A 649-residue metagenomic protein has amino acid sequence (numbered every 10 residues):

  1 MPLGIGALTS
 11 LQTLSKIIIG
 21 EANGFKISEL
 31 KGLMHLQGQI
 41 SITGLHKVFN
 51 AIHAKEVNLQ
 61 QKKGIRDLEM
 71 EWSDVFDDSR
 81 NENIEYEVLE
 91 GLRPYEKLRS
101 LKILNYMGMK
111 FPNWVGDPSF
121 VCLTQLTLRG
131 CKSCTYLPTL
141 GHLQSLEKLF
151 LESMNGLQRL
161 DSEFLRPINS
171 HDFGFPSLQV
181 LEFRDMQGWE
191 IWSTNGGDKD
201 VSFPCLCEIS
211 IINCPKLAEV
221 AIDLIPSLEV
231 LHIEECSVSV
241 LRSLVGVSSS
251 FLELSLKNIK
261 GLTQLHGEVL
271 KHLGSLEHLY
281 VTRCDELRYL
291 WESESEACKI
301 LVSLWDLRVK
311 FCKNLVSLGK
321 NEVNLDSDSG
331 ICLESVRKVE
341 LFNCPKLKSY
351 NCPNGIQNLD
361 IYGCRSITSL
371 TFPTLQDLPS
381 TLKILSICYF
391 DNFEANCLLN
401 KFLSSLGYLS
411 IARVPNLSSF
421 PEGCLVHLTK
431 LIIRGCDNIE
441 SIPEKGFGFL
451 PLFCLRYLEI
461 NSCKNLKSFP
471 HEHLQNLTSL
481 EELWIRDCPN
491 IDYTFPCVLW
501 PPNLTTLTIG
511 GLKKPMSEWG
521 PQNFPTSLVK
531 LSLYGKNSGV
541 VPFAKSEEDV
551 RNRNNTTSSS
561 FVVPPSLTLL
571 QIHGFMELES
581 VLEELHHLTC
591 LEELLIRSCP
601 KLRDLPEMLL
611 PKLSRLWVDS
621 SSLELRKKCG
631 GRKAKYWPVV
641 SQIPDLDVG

Functional and structural regions predicted by a protein language model:
M1-G649: Innate immune receptor modules and recognition interfaces
